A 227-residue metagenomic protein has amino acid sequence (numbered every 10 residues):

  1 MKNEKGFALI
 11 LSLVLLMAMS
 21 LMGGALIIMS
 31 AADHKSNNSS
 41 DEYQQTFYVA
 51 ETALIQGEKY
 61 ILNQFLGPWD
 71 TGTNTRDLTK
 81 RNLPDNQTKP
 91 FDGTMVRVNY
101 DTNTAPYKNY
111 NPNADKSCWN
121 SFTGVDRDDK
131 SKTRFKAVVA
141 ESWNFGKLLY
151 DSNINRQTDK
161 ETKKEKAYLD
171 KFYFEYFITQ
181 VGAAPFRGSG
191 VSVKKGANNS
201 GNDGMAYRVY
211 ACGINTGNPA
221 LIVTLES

Functional and structural regions predicted by a protein language model:
M1-M17: Glycine-centered recognition micro-motifs in short, flexible terminal segments and loops
E4-F7, M22-S227: Terminal alpha-helical segments
